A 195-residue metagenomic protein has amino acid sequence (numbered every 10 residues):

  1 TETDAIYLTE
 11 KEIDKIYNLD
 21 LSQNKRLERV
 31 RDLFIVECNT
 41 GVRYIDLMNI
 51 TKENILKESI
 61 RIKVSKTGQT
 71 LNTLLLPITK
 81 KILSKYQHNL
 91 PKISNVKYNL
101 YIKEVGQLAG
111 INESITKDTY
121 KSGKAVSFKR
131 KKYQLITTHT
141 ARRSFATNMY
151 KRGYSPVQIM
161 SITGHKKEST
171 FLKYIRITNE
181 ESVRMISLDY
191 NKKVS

Functional and structural regions predicted by a protein language model:
T1-Y44, S94-K97: Basic, Lys/Arg- and aromatic-enriched nucleic-acid-binding interface segment
E2, I6, E10-E12, T40 (+1 more regions): Conserved tyrosine-mediated DNA breakage-rejoining catalytic core shared by Y-recombinases
I16-Y17, L83, Y174: A structural signal for short hydrophobic/aromatic patches embedded in well-ordered alpha helices
S22-N24, H88-L90, K103-V157, S161: Short, basic (Lys/Arg/His-rich) helix/loop patches that form interaction surfaces in the mid-to-C-terminal regions
V36-N49, R152-S155, H165: A short, glycine-centered helix-capping/turn motif at helix boundaries that positions DNA-contacting or catalytic
E53-S59, L135, K151-I175: Short, polar N-cap/turn motifs at the start of nucleic acid-interacting alpha helices
V64-G68, T163-L188: Catalytic-site neighborhood detector that most strongly recognizes the C-terminal catalytic loop/helix of tyrosine
K92, L100, I111, L188-S195: C-terminal secondary-structure termini that scaffold catalytic or DNA-interacting sites
